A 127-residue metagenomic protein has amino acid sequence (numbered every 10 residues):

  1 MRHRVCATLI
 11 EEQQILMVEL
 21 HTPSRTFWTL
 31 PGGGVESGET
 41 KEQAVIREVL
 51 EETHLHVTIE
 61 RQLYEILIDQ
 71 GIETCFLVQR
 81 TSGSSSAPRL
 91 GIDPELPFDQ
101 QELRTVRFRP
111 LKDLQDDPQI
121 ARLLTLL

Functional and structural regions predicted by a protein language model:
M1-L16, S37: Conserved N-terminal beta-strand and adjoining loop/helix that marks the start of the Nudix/MutT-like hydrolase domain
L9-I10, M17, V78, F108: Conserved hydrophobic "DFG−1" position in protein kinase catalytic cores
L20: Short loop/turn segments immediately following the C-termini of beta-strands
P23-T26: A conserved beta-turn-beta hairpin within the catalytic core of GNAT-like acetyltransferases that forms part
T29-L30: A short gly/proline-enriched turn/hairpin at secondary-structure junctions
V35-T58, L67-Q119: Unchanged
L124-L127: C-terminal/domain-terminus segments
